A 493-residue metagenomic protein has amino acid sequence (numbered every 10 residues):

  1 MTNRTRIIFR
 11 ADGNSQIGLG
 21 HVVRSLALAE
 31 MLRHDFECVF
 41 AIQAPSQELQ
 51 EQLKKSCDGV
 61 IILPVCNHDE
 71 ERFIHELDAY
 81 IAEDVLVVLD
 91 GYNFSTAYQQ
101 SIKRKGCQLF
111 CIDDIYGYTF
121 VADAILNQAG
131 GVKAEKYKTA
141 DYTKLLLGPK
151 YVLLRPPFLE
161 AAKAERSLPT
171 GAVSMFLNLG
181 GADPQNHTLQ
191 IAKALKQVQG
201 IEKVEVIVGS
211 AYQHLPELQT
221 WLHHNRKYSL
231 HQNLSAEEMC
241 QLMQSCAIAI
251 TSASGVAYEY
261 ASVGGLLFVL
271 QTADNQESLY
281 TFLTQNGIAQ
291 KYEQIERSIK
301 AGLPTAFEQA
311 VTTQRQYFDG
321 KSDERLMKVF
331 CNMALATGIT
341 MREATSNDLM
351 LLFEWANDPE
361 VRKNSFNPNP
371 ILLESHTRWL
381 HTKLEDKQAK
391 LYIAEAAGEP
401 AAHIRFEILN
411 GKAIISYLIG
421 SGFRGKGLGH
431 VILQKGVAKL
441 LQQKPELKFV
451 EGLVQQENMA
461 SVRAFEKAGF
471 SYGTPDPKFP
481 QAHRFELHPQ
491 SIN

Functional and structural regions predicted by a protein language model:
F9-Q16, R24-M31, Q43-S56, I62-D141: Active-site and donor-binding regions of nucleotide-sugar-utilizing enzymes
V121-N186, L215-P216: A nucleotide-sugar donor-handling region in carbohydrate enzymes
K163, P169-S245: Donor-nucleotide binding loops and adjacent catalytic segments primarily of GT-B fold Leloir glycosyltransferases
Q244-S254: Acidic donor-binding loop of glycosyltransferase active sites
A257-K300: Catalytic binding pocket for nucleotide-activated donors in carbohydrate/polymer assembly enzymes
A301, D319-G338: C-terminal alpha-helical cap of glycosyltransferases
E308-G320: A short, well-ordered alpha-helix in the C-terminal region of glycosyltransferases
G338-L351, A356, L391, E395-N493: Acyl-donor (CoA/ACP) binding surface of acyl/acetyltransferases
